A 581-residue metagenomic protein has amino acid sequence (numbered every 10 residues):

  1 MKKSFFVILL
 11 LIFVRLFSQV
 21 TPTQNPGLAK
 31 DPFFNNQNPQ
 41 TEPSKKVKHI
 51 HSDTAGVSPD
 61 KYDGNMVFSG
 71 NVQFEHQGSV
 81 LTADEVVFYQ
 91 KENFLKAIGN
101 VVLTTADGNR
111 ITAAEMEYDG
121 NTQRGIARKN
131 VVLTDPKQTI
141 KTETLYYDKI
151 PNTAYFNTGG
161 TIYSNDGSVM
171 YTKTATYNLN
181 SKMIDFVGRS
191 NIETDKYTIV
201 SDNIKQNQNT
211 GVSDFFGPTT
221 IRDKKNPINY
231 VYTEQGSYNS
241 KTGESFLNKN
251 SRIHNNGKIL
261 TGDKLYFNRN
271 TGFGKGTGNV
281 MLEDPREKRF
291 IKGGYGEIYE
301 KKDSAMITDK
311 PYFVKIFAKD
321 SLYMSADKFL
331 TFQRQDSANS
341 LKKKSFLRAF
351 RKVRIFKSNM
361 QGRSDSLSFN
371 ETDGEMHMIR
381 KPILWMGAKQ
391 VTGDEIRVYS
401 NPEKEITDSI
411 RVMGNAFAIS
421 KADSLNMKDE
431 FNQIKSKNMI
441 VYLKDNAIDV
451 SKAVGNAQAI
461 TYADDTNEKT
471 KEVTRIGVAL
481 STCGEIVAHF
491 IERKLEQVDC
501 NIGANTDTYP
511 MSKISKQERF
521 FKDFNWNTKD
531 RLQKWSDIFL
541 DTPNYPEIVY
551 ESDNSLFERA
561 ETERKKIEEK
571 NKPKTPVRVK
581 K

Functional and structural regions predicted by a protein language model:
M1-Q24, K581: Bacterial Sec-dependent N-terminal signal peptides
Q19-K581: N-terminal amphipathic/hydrophobic interface segments
